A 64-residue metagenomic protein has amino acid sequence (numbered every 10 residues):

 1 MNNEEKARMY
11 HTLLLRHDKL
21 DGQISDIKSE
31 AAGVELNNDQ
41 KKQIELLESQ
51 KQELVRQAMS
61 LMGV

Functional and structural regions predicted by a protein language model:
M1-E30, R56-G63: N-terminal acidic leader/helix
Y10-L14, N37-S49: Short, charged, amphipathic alpha-helical segments
L20, L47-Q52: Alpha-helical transition-metal enzyme core signature, strongest for iron centers
S29-D39: Charged, low-complexity interaction regions
